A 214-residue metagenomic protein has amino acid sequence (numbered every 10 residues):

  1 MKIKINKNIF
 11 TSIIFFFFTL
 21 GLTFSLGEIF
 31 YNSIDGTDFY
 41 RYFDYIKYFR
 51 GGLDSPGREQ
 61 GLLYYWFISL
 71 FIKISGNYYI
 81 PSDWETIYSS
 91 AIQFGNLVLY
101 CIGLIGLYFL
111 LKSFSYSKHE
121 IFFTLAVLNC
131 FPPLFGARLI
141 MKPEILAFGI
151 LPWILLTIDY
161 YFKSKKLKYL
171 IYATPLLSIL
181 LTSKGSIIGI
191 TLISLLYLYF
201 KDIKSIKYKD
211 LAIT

Functional and structural regions predicted by a protein language model:
M1-K4, T157-K165, G189-T214: Perimembrane helix-loop-helix junctions
K7-F39, G51, C130, I179-L180 (+1 more regions): Transmembrane signal-anchor helices characteristic of membrane glycosylation enzymes that use polyprenol
I29-Y45, D54-F71, Y78: Extracytoplasmic catalytic/substrate-binding loops of multi-pass membrane glycan-assembly enzymes
S90-S115, W153: Transmembrane-helix motifs of polytopic, lipid-linked glycan transferases
G106-F109, L146-K163, P175-L177: Specific aromatic-rich, kink-prone transmembrane helix
S113-S115, I154-L170, L180, K204-S205: Membrane-interface transmembrane helices that cradle and orient dolichyl/undecaprenyl
L125, Y169-K184: Membrane-interface alpha helices of multi-pass inner-membrane proteins
G136-A147: Short acidic/glycine- and proline-prone juxtamembrane loop motifs at membrane-interface regions of multi-pass membrane
